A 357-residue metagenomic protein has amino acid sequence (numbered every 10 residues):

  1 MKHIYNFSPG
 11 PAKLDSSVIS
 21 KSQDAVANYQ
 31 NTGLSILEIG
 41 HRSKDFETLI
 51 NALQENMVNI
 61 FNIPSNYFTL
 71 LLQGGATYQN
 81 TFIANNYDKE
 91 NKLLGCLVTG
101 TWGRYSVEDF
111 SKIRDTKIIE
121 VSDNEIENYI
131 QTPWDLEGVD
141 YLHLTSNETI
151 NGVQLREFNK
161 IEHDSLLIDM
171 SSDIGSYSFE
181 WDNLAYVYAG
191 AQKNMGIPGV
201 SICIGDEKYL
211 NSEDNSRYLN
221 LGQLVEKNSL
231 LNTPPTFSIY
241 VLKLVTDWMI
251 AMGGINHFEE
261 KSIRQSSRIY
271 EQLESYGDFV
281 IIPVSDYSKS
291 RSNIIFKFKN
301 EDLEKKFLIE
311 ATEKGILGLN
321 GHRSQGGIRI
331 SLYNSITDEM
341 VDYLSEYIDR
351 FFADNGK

Functional and structural regions predicted by a protein language model:
M1-G40: N-terminal "arm"/small-domain region of PLP-dependent enzymes with the aminotransferase-like
N31-F82, T101, D109: Conserved N-terminal alpha-helix of the aminotransferase class I/II PLP-enzyme fold
T77-L142: PLP-dependent aminotransferase-like
F110, V121-I174: Active-site phosphate-binding strand-loop segment of PLP-dependent enzymes
L167, E180-Q192: Conserved active-site segment immediately N-terminal to the catalytic lysine that forms the internal aldimine
A191-Y270: Active-site C-terminal subdomain of aminotransferase-like
V280-E310: Conserved PLP-binding catalytic core of the aspartate aminotransferase-like
R329-K357: PLP-dependent enzyme catalytic core of the Aspartate aminotransferase-like
